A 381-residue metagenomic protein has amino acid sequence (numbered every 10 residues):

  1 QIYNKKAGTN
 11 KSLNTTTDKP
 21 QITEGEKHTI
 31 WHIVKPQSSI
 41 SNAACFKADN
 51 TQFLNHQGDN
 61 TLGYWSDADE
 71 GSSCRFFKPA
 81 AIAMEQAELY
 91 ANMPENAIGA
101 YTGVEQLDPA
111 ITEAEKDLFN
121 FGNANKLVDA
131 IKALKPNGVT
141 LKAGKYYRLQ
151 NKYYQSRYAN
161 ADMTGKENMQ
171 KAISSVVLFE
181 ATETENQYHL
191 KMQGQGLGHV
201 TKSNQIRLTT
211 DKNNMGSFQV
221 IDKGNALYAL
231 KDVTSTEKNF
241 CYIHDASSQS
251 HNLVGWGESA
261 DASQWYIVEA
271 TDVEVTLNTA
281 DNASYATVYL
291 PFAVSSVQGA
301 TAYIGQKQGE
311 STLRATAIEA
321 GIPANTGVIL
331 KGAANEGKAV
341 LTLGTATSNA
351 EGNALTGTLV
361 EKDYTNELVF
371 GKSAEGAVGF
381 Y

Functional and structural regions predicted by a protein language model:
Q1-I82, V139-V273, E336-E351: Lectin-like carbohydrate-binding module/patch detector with strong preference for beta-trefoil
S66-S73, N120-D129, W256-Q264, E319-T326: Extracellular interaction modules
K78-M84, E115-V139, E269-A270: Repeat-associated, polar segments at repeat-unit boundaries in modular proteins
A81-F121: Amphipathic, heptad-repeat alpha-helical segments
Q86-G103, K142-L149, L277-A293: Acidic/polar, low-complexity intrinsically disordered N-terminal segments immediately downstream of a Sec signal
D108-T112, S295-E310: Change to "...patches in solvent-exposed regions of secreted, membrane-anchored, or virion-exposed structural
M215-G216, E269-V297, I318-Y381: A short, polar beta-strand/turn micro-motif
S311-T316: N-terminal post-signal-peptidase region of extra-cytosolic proteins
